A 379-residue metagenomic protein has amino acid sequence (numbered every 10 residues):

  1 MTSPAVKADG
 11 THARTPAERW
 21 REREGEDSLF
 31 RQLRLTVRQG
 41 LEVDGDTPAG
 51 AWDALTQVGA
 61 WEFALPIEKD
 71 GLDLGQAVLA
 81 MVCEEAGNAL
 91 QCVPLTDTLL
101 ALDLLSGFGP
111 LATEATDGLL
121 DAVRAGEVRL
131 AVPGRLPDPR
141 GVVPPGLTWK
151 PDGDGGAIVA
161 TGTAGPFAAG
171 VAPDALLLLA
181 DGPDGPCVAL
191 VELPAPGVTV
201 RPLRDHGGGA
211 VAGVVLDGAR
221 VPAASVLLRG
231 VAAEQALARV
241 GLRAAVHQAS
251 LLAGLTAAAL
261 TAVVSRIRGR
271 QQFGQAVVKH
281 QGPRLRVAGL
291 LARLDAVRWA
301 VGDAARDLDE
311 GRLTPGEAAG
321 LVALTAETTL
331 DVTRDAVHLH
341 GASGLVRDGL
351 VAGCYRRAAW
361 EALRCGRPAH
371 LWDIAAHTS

Functional and structural regions predicted by a protein language model:
T2-E22, R34-R38, H340-S379: Glycine-rich phosphate/cofactor-binding loops in nucleotide/flavin-utilizing enzymes
A13, A17, E42-D46, V264 (+4 more regions): C-terminal helix-coil-helix/basic helical segment that borders enzyme active sites and/or dimer interfaces and provides
E18-F30, L35, N88, T199-D295: Glycine-rich beta->alpha junctions and the first turn(s) of the following alpha-helix
R31, Q57-D121: Internal helix-loop-helix
F63, A125-P139, L178: A short, Trp-centered hydrophobic/proline-enriched beta-strand micro-motif
D73-V82, R124, P139-V143, R220: Structural signature of FAD isoalloxazine-binding scaffolds in flavoprotein oxidoreductases
V93, A112, A253-L260, V287-V301 (+2 more regions): Alpha-helical transition-metal enzyme core signature, strongest for iron centers
P133, G156-A157, T161-T199: A short core secondary-structure module
